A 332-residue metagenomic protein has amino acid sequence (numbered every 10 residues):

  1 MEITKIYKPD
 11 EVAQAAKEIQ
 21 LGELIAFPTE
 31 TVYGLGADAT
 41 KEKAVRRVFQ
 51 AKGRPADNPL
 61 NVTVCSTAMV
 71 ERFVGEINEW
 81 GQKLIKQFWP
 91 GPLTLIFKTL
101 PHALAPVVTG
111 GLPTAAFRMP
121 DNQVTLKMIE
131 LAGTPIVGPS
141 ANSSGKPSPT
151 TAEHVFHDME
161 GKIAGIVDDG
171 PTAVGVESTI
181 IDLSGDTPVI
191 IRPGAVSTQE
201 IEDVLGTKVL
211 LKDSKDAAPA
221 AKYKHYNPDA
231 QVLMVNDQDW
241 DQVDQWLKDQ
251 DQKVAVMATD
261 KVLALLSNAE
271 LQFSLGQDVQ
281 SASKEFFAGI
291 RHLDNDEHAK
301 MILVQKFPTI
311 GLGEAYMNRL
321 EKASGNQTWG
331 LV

Functional and structural regions predicted by a protein language model:
M1-V332: Active-site-adjacent structural elements in enzyme catalytic cores
